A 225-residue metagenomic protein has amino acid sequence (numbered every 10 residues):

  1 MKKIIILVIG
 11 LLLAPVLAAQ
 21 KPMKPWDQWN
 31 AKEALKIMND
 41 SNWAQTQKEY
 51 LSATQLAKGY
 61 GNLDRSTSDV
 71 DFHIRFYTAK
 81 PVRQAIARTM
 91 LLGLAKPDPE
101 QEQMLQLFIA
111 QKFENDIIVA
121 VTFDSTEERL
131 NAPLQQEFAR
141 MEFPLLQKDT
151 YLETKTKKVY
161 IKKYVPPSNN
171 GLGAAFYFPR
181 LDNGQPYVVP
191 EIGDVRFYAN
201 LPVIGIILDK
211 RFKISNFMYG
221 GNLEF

Functional and structural regions predicted by a protein language model:
I4-A14: Sec-dependent N-terminal signal peptides
P15-A19: Sec/Tat signal peptide C-region and signal peptidase I cleavage site
Q20-F225: PEST-like low-complexity, intrinsically disordered acidic/proline/serine-rich tracts that flank trafficking/processing
